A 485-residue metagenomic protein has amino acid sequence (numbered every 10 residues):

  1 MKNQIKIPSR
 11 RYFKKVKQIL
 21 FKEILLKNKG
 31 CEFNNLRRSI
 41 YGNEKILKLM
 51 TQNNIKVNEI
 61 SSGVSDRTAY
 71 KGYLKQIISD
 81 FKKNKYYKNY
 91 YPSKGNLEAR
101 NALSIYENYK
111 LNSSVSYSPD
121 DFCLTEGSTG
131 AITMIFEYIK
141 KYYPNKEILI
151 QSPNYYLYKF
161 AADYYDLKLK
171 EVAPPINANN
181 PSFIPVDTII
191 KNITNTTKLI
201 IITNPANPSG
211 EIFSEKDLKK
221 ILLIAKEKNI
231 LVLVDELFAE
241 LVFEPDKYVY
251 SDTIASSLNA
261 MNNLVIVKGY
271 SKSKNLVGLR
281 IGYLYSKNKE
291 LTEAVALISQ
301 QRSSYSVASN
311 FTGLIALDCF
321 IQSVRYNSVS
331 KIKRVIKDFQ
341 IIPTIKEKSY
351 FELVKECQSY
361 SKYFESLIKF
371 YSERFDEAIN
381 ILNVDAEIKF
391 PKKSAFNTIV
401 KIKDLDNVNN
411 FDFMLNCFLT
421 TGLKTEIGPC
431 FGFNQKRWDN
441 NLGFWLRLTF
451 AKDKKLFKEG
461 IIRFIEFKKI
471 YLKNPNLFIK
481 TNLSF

Functional and structural regions predicted by a protein language model:
K2-I5, L97, I105, Y109-Y117 (+5 more regions): PLP-dependent enzyme catalytic core of the Aspartate aminotransferase-like
I5-R37, D246, C319-S366: Charged, glycine/proline-rich intrinsically disordered loops and linkers
K29-G127: N-terminal small-domain helix-loop-helix segment of the aminotransferase-like
E59, N154, N310-L314, V335-I379 (+2 more regions): Conserved glycine-rich beta-strand-loop-beta hairpin in the small C-terminal domain of fold type I
Y86-I224, A239-M261, V265: Conserved core of the PLP fold type I
Y165, E227-K228, T421, Y471: Helix C-cap/helix->beta junction micro-motif
I254-A294, Q301, V307-D318: Active-site PLP attachment segment
